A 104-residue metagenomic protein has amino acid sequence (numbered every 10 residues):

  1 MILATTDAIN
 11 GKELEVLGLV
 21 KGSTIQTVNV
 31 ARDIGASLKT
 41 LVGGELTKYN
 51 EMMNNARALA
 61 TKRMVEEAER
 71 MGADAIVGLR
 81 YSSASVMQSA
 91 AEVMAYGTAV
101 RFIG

Functional and structural regions predicted by a protein language model:
M1-R32, R70-D74, A91-G104: N-terminal presequence-like segments and the immediate start of the first folded domain
T6-I9, Y81-V86: Short, solvent-exposed loop/turn elements at beta->coil junctions and helix N-caps that rim active or binding pockets
V20, D33-R80: Short, well-ordered alpha-helical segments
T27, K48-Y49, S83, F102: Basic, gly/Ser/Thr/Pro-rich low-complexity segments located predominantly at protein N termini
